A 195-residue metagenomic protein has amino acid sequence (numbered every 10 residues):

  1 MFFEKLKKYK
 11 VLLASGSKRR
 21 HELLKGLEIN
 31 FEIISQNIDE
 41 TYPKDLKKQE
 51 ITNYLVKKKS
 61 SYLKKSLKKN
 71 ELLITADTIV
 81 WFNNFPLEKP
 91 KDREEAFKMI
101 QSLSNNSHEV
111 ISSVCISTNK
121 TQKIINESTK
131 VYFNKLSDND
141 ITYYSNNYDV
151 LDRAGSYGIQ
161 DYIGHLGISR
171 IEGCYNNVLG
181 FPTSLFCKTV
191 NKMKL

Functional and structural regions predicted by a protein language model:
F2-I29: N-terminal beta1-alpha1 ligand-phosphate binding loop
F2-K7, L12, L46-L195: Anionic-ligand binding patches
G16, Q36, N119: Cofactor-binding loop segments of dinucleotide-utilizing enzymes, especially the Rossmann-like FAD- and NAD(P)+-binding
R19, D39-T41, Q122: Surface-exposed, flexible loop/turn segments at secondary-structure boundaries
E22-G26, P43, S66: Short loop/helix-cap segments at secondary-structure boundaries that form the rim of catalytic
K25, I29-I34, E71: A generic structural signal for ordered secondary structure
E32-Y42: A short beta-strand-loop structural module common to alpha/beta enzyme folds
